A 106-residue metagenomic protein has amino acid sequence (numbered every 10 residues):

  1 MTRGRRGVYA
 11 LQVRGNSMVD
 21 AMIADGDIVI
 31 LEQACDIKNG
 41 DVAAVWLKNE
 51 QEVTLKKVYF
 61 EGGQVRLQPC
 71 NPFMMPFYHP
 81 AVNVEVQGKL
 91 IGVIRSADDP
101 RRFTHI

Functional and structural regions predicted by a protein language model:
M1-W46: A short, contiguous structural element within a folded domain that forms the immediate neighborhood of a functional site
Y9-Q12, T54-K57, K89: Residues located in well-ordered beta-strands
L11, Q51, V84: Residues that recognize and position ribonucleotide moieties
S17, C35, N49, N71 (+2 more regions): A broadly conserved detector of short glycine/acidic/proline-rich loop/turn motifs that flank catalytic sites and bind
M18-D20, V53-T54, M75-P76: Short, surface-exposed beta-strand/loop "edge" segments at domain boundaries and coil↔beta transitions
N39-V65: Short, compositionally biased
Y59-I106: Glycine- and charge-enriched low-complexity intrinsically disordered segments
